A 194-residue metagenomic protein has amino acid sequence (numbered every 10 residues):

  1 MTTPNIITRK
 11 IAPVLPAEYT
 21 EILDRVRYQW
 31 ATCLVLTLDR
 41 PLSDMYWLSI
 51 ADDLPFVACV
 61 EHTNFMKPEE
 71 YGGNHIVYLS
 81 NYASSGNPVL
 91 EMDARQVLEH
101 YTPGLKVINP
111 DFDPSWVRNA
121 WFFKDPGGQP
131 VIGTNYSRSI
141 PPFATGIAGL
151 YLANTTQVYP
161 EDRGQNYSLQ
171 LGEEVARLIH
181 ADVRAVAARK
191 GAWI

Functional and structural regions predicted by a protein language model:
M1-E91, R95, P103-I108, P141 (+1 more regions): Mid-domain catalytic core of redox enzymes that form a hydrophobic substrate pocket/lid adjacent to a catalytic redox
R9-P13, I132, D162-R163: Short glycine-/acidic-enriched loop or helix-start segments at secondary-structure transitions that form or flank
Y28-A31, N109-D125: A short coil-to-beta-strand element that immediately follows conserved catalytic motifs
M66-G72, K124-Y159: FAD-binding beta-loop-beta segment adjacent to the flavin cofactor pocket
A94-V97, S168: Hydrophobic (often cysteine-bearing) scaffold residues that line and stabilize catalytic clefts of nucleotide/cofactor
Y101-G104, V175: Alpha-helical packing segments of well-folded alpha/beta enzyme cores
V107-V117, A181-R189: Surface-exposed helix-capping loop/turn segments at secondary-structure junctions
N154-V183: A conserved FAD-binding loop/helix module that cradles the flavin
